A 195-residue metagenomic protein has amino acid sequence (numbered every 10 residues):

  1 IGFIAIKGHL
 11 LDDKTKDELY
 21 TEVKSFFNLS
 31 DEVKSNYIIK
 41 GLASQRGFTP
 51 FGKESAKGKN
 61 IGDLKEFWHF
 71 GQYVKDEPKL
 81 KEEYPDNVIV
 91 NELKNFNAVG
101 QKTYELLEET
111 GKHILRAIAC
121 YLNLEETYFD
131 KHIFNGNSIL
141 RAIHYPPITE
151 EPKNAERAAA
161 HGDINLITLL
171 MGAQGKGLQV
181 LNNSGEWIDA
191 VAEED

Functional and structural regions predicted by a protein language model:
I1-E194: Peripheral, non-catalytic segments flanking oxidoreductase cores
